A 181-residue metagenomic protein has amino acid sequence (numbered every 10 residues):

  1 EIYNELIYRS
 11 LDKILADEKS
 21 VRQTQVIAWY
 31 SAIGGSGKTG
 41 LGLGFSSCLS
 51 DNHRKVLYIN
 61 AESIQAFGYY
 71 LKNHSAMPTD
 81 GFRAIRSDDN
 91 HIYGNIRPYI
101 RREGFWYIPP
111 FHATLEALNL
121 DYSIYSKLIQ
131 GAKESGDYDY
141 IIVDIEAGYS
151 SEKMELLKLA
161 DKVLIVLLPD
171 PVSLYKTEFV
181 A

Functional and structural regions predicted by a protein language model:
E1, Q25-I27, V56, I141 (+1 more regions): Hydrophobic beta-strand segments of well-ordered beta-sheets in folded domains
E1-V26, A76-G94, A181: Acidic-aromatic/histidine active-site loop/patch
Q23-S63, F67: Walker A/P-loop phosphate-binding motif and the immediately C-terminal alpha-helix
I33, F111, P169: Residue-level signal for short, function-critical loop segments
N52-Y107: Phosphate-binding loop that captures ATP/GTP phosphates
S63-Q65, H112-L115, P171: Conserved nucleotide-binding/hydrolysis micro-motifs of P-loop NTPases
D88-R102, Y107-Y149: Cytosolic-facing regulatory segments adjacent to core modules
S135-G136, Y140, I145-A181: Conserved catalytic-core segment of NTP-binding enzymes
